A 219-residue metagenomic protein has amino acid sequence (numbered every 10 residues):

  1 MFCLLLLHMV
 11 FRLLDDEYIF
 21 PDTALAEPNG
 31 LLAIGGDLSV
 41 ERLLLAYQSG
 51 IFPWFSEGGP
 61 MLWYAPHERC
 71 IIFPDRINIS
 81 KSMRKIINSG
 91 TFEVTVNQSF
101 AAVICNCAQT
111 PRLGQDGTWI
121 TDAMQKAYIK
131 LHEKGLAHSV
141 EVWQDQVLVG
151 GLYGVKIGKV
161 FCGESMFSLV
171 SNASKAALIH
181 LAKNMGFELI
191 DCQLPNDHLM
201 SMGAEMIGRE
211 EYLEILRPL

Functional and structural regions predicted by a protein language model:
F2-L219: N-acyltransferase acceptor-side catalytic subdomain
